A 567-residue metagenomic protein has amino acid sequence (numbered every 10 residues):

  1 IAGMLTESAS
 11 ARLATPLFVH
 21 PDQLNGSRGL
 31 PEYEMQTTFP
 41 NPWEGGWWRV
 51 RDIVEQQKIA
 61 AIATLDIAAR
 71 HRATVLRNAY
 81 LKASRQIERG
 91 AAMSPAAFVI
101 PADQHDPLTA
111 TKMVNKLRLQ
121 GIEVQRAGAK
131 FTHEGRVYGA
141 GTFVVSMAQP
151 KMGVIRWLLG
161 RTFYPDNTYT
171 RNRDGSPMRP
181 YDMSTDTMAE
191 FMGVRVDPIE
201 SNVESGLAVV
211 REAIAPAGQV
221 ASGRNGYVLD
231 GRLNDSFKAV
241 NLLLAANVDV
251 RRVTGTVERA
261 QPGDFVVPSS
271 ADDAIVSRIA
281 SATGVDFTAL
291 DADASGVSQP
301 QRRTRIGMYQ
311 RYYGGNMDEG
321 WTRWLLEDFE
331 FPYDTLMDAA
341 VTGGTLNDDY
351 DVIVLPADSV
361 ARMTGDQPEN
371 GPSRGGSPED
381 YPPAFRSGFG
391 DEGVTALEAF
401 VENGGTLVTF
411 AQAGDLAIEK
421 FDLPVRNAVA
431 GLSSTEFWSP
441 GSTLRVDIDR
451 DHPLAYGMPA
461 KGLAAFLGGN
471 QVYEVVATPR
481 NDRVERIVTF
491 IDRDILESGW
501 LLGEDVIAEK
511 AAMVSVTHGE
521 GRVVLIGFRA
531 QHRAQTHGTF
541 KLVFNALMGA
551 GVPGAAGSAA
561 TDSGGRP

Functional and structural regions predicted by a protein language model:
I1-P567: Intrinsic-disorder/low-complexity accessory segments
